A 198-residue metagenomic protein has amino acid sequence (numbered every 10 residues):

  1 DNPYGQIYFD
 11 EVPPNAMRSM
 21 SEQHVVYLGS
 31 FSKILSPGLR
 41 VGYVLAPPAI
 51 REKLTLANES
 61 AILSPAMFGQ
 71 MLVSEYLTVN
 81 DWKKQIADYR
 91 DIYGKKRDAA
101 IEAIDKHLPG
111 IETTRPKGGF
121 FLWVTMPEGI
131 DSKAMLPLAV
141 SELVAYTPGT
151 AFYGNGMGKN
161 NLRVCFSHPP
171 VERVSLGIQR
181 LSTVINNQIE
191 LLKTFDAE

Functional and structural regions predicted by a protein language model:
N2-E198: PLP-dependent class I/II
